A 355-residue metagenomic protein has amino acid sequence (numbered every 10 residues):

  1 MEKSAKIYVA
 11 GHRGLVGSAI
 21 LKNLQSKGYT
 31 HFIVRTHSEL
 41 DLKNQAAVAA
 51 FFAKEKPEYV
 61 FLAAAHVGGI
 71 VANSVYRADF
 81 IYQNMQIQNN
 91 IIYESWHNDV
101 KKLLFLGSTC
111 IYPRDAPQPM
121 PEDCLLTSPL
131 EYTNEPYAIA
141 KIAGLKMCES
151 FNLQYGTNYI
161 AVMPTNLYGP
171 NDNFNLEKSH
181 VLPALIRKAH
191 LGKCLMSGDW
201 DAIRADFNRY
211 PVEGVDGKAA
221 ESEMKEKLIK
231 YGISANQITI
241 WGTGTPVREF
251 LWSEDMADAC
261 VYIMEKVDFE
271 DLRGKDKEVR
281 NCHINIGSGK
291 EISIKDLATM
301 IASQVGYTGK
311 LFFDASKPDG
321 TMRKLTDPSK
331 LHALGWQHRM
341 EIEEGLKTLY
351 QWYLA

Functional and structural regions predicted by a protein language model:
K6, Y59-V60, S74-F105: NAD(P)-cofactor binding segment of oxidoreductase domains
A10, R35, V60-H66, L103-T109 (+1 more regions): SDR active-site strand-loop-helix element
G11-L15, A19-K27, L191-A355: C-terminal substrate-binding subdomain of Rossmann-fold SDR/epimerase-dehydratase oxidoreductases
Q25-A50: Adenosine-cofactor binding site in Rossmann-like domains, unifying the SAM/SAH pocket of S-adenosylmethionine-dependent
Q45-M85, R114: NAD(P)H-binding glycine-rich loop region in Rossmannoid oxidoreductase-like domains and their noncatalytic homologs
I81, M85, T133-L145, N175-P183 (+2 more regions): Short-chain dehydrogenase/reductase
N89-N134, I160, N173: Conserved Rossmann-fold NAD(P)-dependent oxidoreductase catalytic core, especially the SDR/UDP-sugar
Y132-T165, V181-S197: Active-site Tyr-X1-5-Lys
